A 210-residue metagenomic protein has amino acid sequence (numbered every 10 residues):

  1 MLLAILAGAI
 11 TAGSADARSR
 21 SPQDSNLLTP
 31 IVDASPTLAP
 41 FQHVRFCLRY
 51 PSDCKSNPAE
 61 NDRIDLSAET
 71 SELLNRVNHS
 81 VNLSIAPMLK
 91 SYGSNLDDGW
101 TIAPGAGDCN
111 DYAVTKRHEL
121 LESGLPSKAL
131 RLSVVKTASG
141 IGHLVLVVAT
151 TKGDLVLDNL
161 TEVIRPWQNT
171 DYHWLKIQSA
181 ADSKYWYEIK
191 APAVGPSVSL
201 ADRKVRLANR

Functional and structural regions predicted by a protein language model:
M1-A9: Bacterial N-terminal signal peptides
I10-S14: N-terminal signal peptide c-region/cleavage motif recognized by signal peptidases
D16-R210: A structural boundary/capping signal
